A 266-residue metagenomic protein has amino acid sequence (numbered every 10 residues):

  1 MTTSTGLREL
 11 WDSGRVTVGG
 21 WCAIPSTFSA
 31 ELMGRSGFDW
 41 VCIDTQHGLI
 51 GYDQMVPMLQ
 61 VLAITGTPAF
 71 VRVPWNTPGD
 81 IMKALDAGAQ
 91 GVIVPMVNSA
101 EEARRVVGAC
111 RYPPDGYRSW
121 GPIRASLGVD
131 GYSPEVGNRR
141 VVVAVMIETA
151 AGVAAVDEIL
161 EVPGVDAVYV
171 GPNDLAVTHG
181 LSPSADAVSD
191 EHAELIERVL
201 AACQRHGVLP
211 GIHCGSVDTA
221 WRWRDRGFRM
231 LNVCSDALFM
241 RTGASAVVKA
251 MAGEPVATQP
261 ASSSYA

Functional and structural regions predicted by a protein language model:
M1-A266: Expand to "…catalyze enediolate/carbanion chemistry for C-C bond making/breaking, isomerization, decarboxylation
